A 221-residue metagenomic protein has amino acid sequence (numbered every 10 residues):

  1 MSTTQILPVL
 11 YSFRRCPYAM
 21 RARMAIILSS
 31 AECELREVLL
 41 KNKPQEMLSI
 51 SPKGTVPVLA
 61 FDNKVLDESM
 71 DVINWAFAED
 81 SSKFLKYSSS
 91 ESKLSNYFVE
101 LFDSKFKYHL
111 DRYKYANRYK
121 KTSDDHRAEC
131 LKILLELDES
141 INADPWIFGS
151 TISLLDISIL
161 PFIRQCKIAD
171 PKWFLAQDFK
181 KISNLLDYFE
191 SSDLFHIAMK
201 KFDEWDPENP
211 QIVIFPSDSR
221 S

Functional and structural regions predicted by a protein language model:
M1-L134, D138, N142, I147: GST-like domain detector, emphasizing the conserved glutathione-binding G-site in the N-terminal thioredoxin-like
A25, S192-F195: A structural signal for the main folded, soluble domain(s) of proteins
K86-E91, H196-D206: Short, flexible loop/turn segments with low-complexity composition
K121, P171-Q177: Acidic, serine/threonine/proline-rich low-complexity intrinsically disordered regions
D125-I133, Q177-S191: Extended, well-ordered alpha-helical scaffold segments
E136-S140, L160-I168, F189: Catalytic cores of nucleotide-enabled group-transfer and carboxylate-activating enzymes in metabolic and assembly-line
I147-K172: GST superfamily/GST-like fold recognition
F202-S221: Acidic/histidine-enriched, glycine/proline-rich intrinsically disordered or flexible terminal extensions
